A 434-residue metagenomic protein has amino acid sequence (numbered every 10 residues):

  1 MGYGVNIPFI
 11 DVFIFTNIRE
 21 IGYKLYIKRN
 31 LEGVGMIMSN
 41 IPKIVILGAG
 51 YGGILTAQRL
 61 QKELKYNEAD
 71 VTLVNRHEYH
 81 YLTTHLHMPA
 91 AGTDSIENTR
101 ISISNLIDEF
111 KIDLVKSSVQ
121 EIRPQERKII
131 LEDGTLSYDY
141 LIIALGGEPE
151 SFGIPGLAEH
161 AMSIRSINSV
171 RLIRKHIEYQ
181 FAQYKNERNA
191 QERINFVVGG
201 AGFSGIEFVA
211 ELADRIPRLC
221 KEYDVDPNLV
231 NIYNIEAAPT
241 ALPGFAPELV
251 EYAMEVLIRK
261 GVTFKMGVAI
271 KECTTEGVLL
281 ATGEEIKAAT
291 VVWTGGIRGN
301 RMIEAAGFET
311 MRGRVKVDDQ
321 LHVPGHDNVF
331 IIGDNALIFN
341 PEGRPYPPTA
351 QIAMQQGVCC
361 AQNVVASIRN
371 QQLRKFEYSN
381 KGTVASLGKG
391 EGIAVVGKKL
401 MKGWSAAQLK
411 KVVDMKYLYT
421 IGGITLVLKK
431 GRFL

Functional and structural regions predicted by a protein language model:
V12-I37: Short, Lys/Arg-enriched N-terminal segments with co-localized hydrophobic residues within the first ~10-30 amino acids
Y26, G35-K43, I112-N195, V292: FAD-binding core/adjacent interface of flavoenzyme oxidoreductases
I37-D113, F196, I206-G244, V292: Beta1-alpha1 glycine-rich phosphate/pyrophosphate-binding loop at the start of Rossmann-like nucleotide-binding domains
L114-S117, E121, D214-D319, G325: A Rossmann-like FAD-binding core segment of flavoenzymes
E159-N189, L279, E285-Q355, Q362: FAD-site-proximal beta/loop scaffold in flavoenzymes
I352-Y378: Internal hydrophobic alpha-helix adjacent to the cofactor/substrate pocket in enzyme cavities
K389-L434: C-terminal auxiliary extensions adjacent to catalytic cores
